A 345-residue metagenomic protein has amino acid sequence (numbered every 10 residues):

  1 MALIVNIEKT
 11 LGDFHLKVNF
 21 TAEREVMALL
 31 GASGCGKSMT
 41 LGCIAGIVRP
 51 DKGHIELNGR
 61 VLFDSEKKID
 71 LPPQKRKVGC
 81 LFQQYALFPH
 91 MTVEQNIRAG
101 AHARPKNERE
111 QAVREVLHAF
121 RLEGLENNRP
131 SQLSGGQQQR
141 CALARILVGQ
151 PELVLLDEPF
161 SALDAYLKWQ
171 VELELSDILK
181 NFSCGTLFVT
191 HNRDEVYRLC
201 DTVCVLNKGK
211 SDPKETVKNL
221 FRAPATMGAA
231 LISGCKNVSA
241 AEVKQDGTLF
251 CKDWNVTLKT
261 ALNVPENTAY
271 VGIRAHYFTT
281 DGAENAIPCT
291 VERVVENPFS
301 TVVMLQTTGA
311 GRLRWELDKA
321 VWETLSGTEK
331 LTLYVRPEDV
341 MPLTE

Functional and structural regions predicted by a protein language model:
V5-A32, S38-M39, G46-R49, R60-V61 (+2 more regions): Non-catalytic connector elements of ABC transporters
S38-L41, C141: ABC ATPase nucleotide-binding domain helices that frame the ATP-binding cleft
G42-C43, T202: The short alpha-helix immediately C-terminal to the Walker A/P-loop
I47, V78, F82-F88, N192: Catalytic "switch" loops of ABC-type ATPases
V48-R49, E56, A86, H102: A position-specific signal in ABC ATPase nucleotide-binding domains
G53-S65: Conserved ABC transporter NBD signature motif
K77, T92-G228: ABC ATPase nucleotide-binding domains
F221-K244, G272: C-terminal boundary and immediately downstream tail of ABC-type ATPase nucleotide-binding domains
